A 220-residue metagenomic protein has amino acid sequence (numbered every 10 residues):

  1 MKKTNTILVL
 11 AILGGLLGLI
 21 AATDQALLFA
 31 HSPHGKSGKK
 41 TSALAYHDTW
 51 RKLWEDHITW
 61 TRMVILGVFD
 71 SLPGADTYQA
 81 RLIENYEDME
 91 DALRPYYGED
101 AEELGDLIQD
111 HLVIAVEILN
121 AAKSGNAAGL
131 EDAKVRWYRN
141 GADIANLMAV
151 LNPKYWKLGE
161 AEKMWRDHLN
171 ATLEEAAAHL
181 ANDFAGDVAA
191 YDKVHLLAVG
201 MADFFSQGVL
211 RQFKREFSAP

Functional and structural regions predicted by a protein language model:
M1-A11: Bacterial N-terminal signal peptides that target proteins for export
L10-G18: Bacterial N-terminal signal peptides
I20, K52-L53, D106: Residue-level recognition of hydrophobic positions within alpha-helical transmembrane segments
T23, F29-H31: Boundary of Sec targeting at the N-terminus
P33-G35, K39-V68, L72, Q79-L82 (+2 more regions): C-terminal amphipathic alpha-helix
E84-Y97, I108: A glycine-rich, hydrophobic loop/mini-helix early in the fold
Y97-A133, W137-R139: Mid-length scaffold segments of soluble, non-membrane domains
